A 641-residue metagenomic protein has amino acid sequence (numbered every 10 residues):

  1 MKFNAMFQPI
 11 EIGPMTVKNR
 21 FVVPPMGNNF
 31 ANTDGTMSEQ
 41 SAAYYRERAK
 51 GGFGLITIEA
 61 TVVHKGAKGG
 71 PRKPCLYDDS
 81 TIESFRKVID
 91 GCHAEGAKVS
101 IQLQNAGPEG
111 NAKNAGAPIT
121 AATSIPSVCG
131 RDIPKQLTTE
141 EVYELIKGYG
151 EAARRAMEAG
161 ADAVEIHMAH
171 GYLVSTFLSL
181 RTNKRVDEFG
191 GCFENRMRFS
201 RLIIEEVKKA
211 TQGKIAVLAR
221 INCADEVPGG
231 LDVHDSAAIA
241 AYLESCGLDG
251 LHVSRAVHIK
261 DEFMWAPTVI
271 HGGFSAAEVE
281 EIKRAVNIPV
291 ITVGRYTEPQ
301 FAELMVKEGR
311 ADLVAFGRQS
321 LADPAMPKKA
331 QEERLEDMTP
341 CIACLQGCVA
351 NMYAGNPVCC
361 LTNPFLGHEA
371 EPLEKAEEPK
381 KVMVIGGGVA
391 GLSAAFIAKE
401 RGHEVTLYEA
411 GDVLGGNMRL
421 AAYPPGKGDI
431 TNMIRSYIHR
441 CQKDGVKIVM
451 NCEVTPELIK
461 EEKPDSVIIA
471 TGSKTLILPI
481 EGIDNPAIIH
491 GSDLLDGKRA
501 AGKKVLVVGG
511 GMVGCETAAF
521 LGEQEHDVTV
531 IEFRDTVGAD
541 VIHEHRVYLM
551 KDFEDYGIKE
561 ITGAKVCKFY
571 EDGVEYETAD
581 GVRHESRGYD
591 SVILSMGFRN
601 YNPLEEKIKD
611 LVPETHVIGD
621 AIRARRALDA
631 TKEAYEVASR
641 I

Functional and structural regions predicted by a protein language model:
M1-I10, E39, F365-E369, K447-E453 (+2 more regions): Short gly/ser/thr-rich secondary-structure transition/capping motifs
M1-I385, V389-E400, E404-V405, A501: Flavin-dependent oxidoreductase catalytic cores
R310, C441-I448, D484-A487, F553-K559 (+1 more regions): A short helix-to-beta-strand connector/capping loop
L321, A325-C341, C452-S473: Small-residue-rich anion-binding loops in enzyme active sites
I342-F365, N485, Y556, R625-L628 (+1 more regions): Flexible, Lys/Arg-rich cytosolic regulatory linkers and terminal tails that connect or flank
P379-A410, V449-K463, T471-A487, S492-H543 (+1 more regions): Rossmann-like dinucleotide/flavin-binding elements
L407-D444, D496, A519-A564, I622-A624: Rossmann-like dinucleotide-binding cores of NAD(P)H-dependent redox enzymes
